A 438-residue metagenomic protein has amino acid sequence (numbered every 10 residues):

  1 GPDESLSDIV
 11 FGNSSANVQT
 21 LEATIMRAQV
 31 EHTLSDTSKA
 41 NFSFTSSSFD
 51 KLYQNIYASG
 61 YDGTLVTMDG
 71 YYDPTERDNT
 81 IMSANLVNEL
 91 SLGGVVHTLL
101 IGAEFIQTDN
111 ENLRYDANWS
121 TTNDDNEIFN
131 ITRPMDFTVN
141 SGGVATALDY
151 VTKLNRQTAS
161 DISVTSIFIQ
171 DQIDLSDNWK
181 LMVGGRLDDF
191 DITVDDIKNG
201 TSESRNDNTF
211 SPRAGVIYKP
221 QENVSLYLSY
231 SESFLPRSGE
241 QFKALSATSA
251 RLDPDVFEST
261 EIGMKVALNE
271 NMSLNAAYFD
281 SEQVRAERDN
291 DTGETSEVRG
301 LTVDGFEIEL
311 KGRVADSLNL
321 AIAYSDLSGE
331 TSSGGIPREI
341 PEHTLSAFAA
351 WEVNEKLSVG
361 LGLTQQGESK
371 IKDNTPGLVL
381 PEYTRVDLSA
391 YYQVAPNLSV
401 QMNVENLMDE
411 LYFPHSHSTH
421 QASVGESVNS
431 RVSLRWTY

Functional and structural regions predicted by a protein language model:
G1-P2, D109-E111, D191, I217-E261 (+4 more regions): Surface-exposed extracellular loop regions of Gram-negative outer-membrane beta-barrel proteins, predominantly
G1-T33, S48-R77, N123-R156, S160 (+1 more regions): Acidic/polar loop-and-plug regions of large Gram-negative outer-membrane beta-barrel proteins
A23-Q29, K39-E89, I162-D195, T209-I217 (+2 more regions): Surface-exposed extracellular loop regions of Gram-negative outer-membrane beta-barrel proteins
A28-H32, M82-N88, I167-I173, A214-Y218 (+7 more regions): Residues on the lipid-exposed face of transmembrane beta-strands in outer-membrane beta-barrel proteins
Q29-T45, F49-Y57, K219, S225-Y230 (+2 more regions): Membrane-embedded beta-barrel scaffold of Gram-negative outer-membrane proteins
T37-A40, G94, N178-L181, E222-L226 (+6 more regions): Repeated loop/turn-to-beta-strand initiation elements of outer-membrane beta-barrel proteins
D50, V96, L100-Q221: Signature of Gram-negative outer-membrane beta-barrel scaffolds
D177, N271, N275-Q283, S296-N374 (+3 more regions): Gram-negative outer-membrane beta-barrel transporters
